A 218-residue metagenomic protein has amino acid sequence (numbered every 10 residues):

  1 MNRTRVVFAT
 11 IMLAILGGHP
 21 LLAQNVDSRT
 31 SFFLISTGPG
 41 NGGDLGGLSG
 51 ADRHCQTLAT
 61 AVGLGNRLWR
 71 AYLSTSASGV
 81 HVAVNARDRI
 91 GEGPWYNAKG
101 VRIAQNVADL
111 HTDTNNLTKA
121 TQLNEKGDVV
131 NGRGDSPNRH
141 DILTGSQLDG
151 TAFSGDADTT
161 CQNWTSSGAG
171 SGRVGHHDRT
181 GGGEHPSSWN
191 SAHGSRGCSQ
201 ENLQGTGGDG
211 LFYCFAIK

Functional and structural regions predicted by a protein language model:
M1-F8: Bacterial N-terminal signal peptides that target proteins for export
F8-G17: Bacterial N-terminal signal peptides
L21-K218: Secreted/extracellular ectodomain signature
